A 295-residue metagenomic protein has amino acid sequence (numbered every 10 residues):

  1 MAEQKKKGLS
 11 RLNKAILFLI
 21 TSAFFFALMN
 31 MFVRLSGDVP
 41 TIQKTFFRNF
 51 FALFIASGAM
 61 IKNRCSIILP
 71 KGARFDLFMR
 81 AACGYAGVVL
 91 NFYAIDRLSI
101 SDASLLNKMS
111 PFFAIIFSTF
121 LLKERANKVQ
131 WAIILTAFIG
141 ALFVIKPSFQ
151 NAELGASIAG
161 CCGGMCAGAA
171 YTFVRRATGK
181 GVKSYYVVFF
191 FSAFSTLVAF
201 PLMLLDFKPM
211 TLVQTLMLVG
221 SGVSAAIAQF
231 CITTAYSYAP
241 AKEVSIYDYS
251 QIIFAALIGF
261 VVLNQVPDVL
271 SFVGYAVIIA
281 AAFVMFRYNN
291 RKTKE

Functional and structural regions predicted by a protein language model:
M1-F24, L53-M79, K128, A152 (+5 more regions): Membrane-interface interhelical linkers
A2-Q43, N151-R176, E295: Glycine-/small-residue-enriched transmembrane alpha-helix faces in small-molecule transporters and effluxers
A23-A27, S57, A81, Y85-V89 (+8 more regions): Hydrophobic/small/kink-forming positions within alpha-helical transmembrane segments of polytopic membrane proteins
F25-V39, K44, V89-I100, L106 (+3 more regions): Juxtamembrane C-cap of transmembrane helices in multi-pass membrane transport proteins
T41-A52, Y93-S110, E153-C166, T211-A225 (+2 more regions): Structural signature of hydrophobic alpha-helical transmembrane segments
Y93, S110-A132, I253-F272: C-terminal transmembrane-helix exit sites in multi-pass transporters
S104-M109, K180-A193, Q229-F260: Helix-helix packing/entry segments at the starts of transmembrane helices
V129-K146, L270-N289: Hydrophobic transmembrane alpha-helices of multi-pass small-molecule transport proteins
